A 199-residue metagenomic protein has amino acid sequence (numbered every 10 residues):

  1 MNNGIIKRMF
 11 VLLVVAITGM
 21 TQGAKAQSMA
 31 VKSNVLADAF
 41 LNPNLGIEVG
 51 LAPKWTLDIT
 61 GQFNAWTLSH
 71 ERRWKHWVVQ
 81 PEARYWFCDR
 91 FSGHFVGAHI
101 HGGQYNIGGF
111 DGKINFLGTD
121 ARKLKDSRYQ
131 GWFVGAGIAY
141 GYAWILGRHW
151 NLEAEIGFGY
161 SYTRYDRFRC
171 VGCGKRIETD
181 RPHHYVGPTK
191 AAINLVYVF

Functional and structural regions predicted by a protein language model:
M20-A26: Sec/Tat signal peptide C-region and signal peptidase I cleavage site
M29, K54-L57, F91, H149-L152: Repeated loop/turn-to-beta-strand initiation elements of outer-membrane beta-barrel proteins
M29, L41-L45, G61, W77-P81 (+3 more regions): Hydrophobic, lipid-facing positions within transmembrane beta-strands of outer-membrane proteins
A30-G46, N64-K75, R90-F91: Solvent-exposed loop/turn segments connecting transmembrane beta-strands in outer-membrane beta-barrel proteins
V35-A39, G61-T67, Y85, I100-N106 (+2 more regions): Transmembrane beta-strands of outer-membrane beta-barrel pores
L51-P53, R84-D89, G141-L146, V198-F199: Outer-membrane beta-barrel proteins
G61-H76, Y105-F116, D120-F133, Y162-C173 (+1 more regions): Extracellular/periplasm-exposed beta-strand and loop segments of Gram-negative cell-envelope proteins, dominated by
W86, Y185-F199: Outer-membrane beta-barrel "beta-signal"
